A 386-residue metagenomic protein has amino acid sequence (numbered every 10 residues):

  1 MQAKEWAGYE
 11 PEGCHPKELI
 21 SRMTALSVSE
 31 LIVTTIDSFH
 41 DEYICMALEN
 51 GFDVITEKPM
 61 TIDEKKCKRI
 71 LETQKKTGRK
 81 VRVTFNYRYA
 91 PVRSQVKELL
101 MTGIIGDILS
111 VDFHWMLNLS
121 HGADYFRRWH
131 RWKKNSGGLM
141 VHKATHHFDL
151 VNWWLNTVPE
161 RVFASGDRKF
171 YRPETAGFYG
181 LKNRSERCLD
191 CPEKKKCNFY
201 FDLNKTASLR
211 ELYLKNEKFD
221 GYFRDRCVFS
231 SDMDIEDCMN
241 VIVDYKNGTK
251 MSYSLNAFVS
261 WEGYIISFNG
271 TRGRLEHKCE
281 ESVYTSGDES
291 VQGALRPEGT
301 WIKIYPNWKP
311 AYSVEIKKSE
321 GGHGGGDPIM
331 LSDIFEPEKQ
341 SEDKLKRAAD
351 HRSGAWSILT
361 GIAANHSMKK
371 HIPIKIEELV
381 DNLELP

Functional and structural regions predicted by a protein language model:
M1-E10, S21, I334: N-terminal Rossmann-like dinucleotide-binding module
E12, S29, E160: Conserved acidic residues
E12-E18: Short acidic-hydrophobic, aromatic-tinged amphipathic segments that line or gate anion-handling sites
A25-E30, I36-D37, D41-R88, G103: Beta-strand-loop-alpha-helix segment that lines the small-molecule cofactor/substrate pocket of alpha/beta enzymes
D37, D41, I62, K66-L71 (+12 more regions): Catalytic cores of eukaryotic secretory-pathway lumenal/extracellular enzymes that build and remodel glycoconjugates
Y87-R226, I334, H371: Predominantly a Rossmann-like dinucleotide-binding segment in NAD(P)-dependent oxidoreductases
L209-L255: Alpha/beta-hydrolase fold catalytic core
I235-P386: C-terminal helical cap and adjacent loop that interface with cofactors, partners, or active-site loops
